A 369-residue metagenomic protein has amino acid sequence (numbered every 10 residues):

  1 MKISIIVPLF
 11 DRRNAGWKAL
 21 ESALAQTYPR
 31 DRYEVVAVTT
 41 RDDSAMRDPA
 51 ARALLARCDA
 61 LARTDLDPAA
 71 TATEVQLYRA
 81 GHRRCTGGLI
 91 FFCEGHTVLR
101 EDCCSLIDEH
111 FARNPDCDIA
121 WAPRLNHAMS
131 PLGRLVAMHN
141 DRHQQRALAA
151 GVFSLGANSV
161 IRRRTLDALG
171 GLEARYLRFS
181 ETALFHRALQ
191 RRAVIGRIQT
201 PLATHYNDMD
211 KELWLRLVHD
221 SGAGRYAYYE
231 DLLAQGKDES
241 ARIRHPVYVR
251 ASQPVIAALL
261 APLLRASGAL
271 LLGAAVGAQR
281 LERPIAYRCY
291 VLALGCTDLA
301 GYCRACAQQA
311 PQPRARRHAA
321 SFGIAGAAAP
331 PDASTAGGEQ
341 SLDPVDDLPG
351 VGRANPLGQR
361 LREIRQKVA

Functional and structural regions predicted by a protein language model:
I3-A15, A19, Q26, V38 (+1 more regions): A conserved hydrophobic helix/loop-capping motif in glycosyltransferases and polysaccharide synthases
S22-R32: Short, acidic, metal-binding catalytic loop of nucleotide-sugar glycosyltransferases
D67-C85: Glycine-rich, basic loop-to-helix element that forms the pyrophosphate-binding segment of sugar-nucleotide handling
I90: Short aromatic/hydrophobic "clamp" motif used to bind/position activated sugar donors
D102-L132: Conserved donor NDP-sugar-binding/catalytic core segment of glycosyltransferases
N126-H127, H143-I161, L177: A recurrent flexible, glycine/aromatic-enriched loop bordering the glycosyltransferase active site that acts as
L177-L184: Acidic donor-binding loop at a coil-to-helix junction in glycosyltransferase catalytic cores that engages
T200-H205, E212-R242, V291-Q308: Catalytic core of nucleotide-sugar-dependent glycosyltransferases
